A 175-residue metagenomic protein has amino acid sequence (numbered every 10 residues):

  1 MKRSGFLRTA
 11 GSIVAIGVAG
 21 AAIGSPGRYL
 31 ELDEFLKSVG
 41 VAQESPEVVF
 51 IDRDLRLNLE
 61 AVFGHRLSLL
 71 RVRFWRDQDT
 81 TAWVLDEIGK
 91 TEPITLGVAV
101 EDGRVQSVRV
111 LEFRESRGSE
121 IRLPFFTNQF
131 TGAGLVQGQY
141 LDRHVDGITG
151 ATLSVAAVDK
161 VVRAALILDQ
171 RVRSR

Functional and structural regions predicted by a protein language model:
K2-T95, E101-R175: Intrinsically disordered terminal and processing segments
